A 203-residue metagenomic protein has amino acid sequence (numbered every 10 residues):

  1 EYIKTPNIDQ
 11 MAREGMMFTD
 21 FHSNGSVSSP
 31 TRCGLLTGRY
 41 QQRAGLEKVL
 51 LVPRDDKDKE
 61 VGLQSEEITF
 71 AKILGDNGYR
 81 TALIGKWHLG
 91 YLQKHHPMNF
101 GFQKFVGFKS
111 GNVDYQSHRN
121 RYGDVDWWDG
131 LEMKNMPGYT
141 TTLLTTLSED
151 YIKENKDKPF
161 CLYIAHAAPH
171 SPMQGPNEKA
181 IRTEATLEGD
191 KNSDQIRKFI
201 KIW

Functional and structural regions predicted by a protein language model:
E1-W203: Formylglycine-dependent sulfatase
